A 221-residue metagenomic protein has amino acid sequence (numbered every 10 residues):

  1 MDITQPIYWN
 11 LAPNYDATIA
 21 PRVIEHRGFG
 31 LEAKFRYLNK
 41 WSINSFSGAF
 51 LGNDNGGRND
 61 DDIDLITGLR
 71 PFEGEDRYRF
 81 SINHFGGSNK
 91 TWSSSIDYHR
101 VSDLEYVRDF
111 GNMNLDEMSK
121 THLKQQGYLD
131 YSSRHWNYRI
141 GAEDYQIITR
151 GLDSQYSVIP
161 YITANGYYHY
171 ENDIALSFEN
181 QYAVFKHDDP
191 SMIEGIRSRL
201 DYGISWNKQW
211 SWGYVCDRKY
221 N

Functional and structural regions predicted by a protein language model:
M1-N221: Outer-membrane beta-barrel proteins and related beta-barrel translocases across Gram-negative bacteria
